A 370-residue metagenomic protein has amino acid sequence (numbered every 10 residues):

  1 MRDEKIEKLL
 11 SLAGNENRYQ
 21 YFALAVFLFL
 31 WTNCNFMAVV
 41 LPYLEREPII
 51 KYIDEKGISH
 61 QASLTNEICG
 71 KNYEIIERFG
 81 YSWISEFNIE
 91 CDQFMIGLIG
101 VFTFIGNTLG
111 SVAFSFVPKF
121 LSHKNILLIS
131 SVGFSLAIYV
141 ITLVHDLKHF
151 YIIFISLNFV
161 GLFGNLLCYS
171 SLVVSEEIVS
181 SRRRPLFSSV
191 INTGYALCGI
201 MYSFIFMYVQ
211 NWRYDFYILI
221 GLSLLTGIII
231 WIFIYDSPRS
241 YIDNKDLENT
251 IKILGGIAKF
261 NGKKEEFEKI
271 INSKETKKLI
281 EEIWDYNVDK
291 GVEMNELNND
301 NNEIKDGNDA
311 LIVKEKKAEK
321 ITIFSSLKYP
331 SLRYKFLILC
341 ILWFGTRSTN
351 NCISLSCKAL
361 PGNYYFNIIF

Functional and structural regions predicted by a protein language model:
M1-G70, S85-S131, L166-L167, N192-T193 (+6 more regions): Hydrophobic transmembrane alpha-helices of multi-pass solute transporters/permeases
E47-G70, Q210-E293: Central mid-sequence intracellular linker of multi-pass
Q93, S181-V190: Loop-to-transmembrane helix entry/capping segments in MFS-fold secondary transporters and related SLC/MFSD carriers
V132-D146: C-terminal ends and interior cores of transmembrane alpha-helices in multi-pass membrane transporters/permeases
V140-V144, V160, I230: MFS-fold secondary transporters
L143-I155, Q210-R213: Helix-loop junctions at membrane interfaces in 12-TM secondary transporters
Y151-N165: Hydrophobic core of transmembrane alpha-helices in multi-pass small-molecule transporters, especially MFS/SLC-type
L166-V179, I353: Intracellular juxtamembrane helix-capping segments at the cytosolic ends of symmetry-related transmembrane helices
